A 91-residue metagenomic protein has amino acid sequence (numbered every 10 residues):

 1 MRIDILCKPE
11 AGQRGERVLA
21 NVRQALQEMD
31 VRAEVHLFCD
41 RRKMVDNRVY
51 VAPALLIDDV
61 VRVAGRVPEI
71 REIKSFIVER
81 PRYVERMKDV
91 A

Functional and structural regions predicted by a protein language model:
M1-L26: Local sequence-structure signature of Cys/Sec-based thiol-disulfide redox active-site neighborhoods
E16-R17, Y50, P68: Generic recognition of short, well-ordered alpha-helical segments
A25-M29, R80-Y83: Change "in soluble alpha/beta enzymes" to "in soluble alpha/beta proteins
V31-R41: Thiol-based oxidoreductase modules, predominantly thioredoxin-like and allied folds used for disulfide exchange
R42-D46: A short acidic, often aromatic-flanked loop/helix-cap motif at beta-alpha or helix-coil junctions that lines enzyme
R48-L56: Structural micro-motif
D59-M87: Non-catalytic, surface beta->alpha helical segment in thiol-disulfide oxidoreductase systems
A91: N-terminal loops that bind phosphate or other acidic moieties and the adjacent beta-alpha structural core
